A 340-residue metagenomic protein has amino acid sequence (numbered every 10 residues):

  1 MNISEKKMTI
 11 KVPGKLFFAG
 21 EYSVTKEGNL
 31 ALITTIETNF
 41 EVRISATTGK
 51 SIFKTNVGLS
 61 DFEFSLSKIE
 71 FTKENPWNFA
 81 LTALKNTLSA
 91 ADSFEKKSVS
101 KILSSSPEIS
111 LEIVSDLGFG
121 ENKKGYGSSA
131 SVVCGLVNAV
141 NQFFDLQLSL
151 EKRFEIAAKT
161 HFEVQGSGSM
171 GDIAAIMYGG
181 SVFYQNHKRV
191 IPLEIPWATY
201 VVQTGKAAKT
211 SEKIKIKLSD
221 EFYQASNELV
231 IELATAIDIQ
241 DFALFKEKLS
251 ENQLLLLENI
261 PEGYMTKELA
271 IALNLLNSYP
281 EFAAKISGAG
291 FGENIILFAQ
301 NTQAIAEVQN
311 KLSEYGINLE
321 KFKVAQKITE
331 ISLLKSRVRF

Functional and structural regions predicted by a protein language model:
N2-A19, S23-T25, I33-S98, E121 (+4 more regions): C-terminal nucleotide
E5, W77-N78, L103-E108, N122-G127: Glycine-rich, flexible loop segments associated with nucleotide phosphate handling
D92-N122: Glycine- and acidic-rich phosphate- and metal-coordinating loops
E108, G290-G292: Glycine-rich nucleotide-binding loop
K124-Q147: DPxDG-like acidic metal-binding loop motif
V137, I295-I296: Short hydrophobic alpha-helical segments that form membrane-spanning helices or hydrophobic packing faces of helical
